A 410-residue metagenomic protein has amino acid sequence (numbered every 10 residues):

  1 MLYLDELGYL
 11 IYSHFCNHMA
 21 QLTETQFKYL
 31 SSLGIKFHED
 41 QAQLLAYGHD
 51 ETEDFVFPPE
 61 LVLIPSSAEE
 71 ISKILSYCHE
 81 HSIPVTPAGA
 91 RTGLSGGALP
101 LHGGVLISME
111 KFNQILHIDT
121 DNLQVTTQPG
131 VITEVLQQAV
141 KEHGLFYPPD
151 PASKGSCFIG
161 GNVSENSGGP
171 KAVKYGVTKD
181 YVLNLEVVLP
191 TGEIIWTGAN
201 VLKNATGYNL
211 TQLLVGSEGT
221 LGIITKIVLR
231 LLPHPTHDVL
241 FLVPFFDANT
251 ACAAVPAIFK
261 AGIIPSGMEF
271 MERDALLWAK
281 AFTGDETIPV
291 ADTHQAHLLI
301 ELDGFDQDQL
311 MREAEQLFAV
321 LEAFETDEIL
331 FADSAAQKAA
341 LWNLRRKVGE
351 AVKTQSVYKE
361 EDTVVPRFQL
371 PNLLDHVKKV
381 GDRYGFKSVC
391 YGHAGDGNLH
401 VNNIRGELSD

Functional and structural regions predicted by a protein language model:
M1-H18: N-terminal amphipathic/basic-hydrophobic helices that include classical n-h-c signal peptides and signal-anchor
F15-S76, G93-L123, A152, A275-T287 (+2 more regions): N-terminal flexible segment immediately upstream of the FAD-binding catalytic core in FAD-dependent oxidoreductases
H18-L22, V62-E70, L75, Q124-V131 (+11 more regions): Catalytic cores of large soluble enzymes that bind and process phosphate-bearing ligands
E39-A46, P233, V239-F245, T250-D410: C-terminal substrate-recognition/cap domain of FAD-linked oxidoreductases
Q114-E269: FAD-binding subdomain of flavoenzyme oxidoreductases
